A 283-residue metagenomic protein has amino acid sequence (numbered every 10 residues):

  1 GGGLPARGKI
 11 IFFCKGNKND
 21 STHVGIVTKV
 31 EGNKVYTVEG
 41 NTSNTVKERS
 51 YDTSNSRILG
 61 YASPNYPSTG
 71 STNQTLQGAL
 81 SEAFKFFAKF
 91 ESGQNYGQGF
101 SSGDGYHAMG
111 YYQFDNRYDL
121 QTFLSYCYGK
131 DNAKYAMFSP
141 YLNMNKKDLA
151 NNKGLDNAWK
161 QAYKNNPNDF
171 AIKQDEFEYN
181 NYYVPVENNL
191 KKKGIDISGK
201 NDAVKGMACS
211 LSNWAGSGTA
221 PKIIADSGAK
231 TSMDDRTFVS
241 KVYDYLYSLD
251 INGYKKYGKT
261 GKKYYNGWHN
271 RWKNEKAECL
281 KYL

Functional and structural regions predicted by a protein language model:
G1-N44: ...with weaker cross-activation on analogous glycine-rich loops/strands in unrelated enzymes
A6, D20-T22, S56, Y106-M109: Short, solvent-exposed loop/turn segments at the edges of secondary structure
D20-H23, V46-K47, Y96, S217-G218: Extracytoplasmic/secreted cell-surface and envelope-processing proteins
V24, E39, L59, S102 (+1 more regions): Short glycine-rich loop/turn motifs that provide flexible caps or phosphate-binding loops at active sites
K34, S50-K85: Intrinsically disordered, low-complexity, Pro/Ser/Thr/Asn/Gly/Ala-rich spacer/linker segments adjacent to signal
S68-I195, A203-L283: Cell-wall polysaccharide-cleaving catalytic domain and substrate-binding groove, primarily in peptidoglycan/chitin
K200: Short, surface-exposed polybasic-aromatic patches that bind anionic ligands, especially phosphate groups
